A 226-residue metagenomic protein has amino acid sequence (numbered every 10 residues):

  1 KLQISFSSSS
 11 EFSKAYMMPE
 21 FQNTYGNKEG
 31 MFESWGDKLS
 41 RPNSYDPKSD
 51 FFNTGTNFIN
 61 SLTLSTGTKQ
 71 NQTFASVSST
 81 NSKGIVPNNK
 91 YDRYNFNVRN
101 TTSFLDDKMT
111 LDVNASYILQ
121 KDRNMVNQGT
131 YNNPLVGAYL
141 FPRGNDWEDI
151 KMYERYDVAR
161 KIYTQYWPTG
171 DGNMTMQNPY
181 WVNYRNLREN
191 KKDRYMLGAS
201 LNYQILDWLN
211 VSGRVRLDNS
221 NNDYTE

Functional and structural regions predicted by a protein language model:
Q3-Y45, I85-V86, N95, R99-R194 (+1 more regions): Surface-exposed loop/interface segments of Gram-negative outer-membrane beta-barrel transport/assembly proteins
P47-F51: Short, P/G- and charge-enriched loop/turn segments at secondary-structure junctions
N53-Q72, V77-N81, P179-Y224: Outer-membrane beta-barrel transmembrane strands
I59, Y91-N97: Transmembrane beta-barrel architecture of outer membranes
